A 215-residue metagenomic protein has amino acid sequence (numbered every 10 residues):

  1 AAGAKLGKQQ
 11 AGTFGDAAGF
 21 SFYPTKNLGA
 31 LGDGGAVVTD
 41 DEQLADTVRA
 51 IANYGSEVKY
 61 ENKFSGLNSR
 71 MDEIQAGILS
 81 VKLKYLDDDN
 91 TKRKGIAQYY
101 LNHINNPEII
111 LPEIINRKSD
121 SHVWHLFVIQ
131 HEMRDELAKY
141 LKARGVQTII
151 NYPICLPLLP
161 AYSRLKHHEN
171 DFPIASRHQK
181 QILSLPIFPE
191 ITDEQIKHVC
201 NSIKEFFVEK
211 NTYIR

Functional and structural regions predicted by a protein language model:
A1-F14, A18-S21: Conserved PLP phosphate-binding loop immediately N-terminal to the Schiff-base lysine helix in PLP-dependent enzymes
K5, D40-R215: PLP-dependent aminotransferase class I/II
Q9, K26, K84: Glycine-centered loop/turn positions within well-structured domains that cap or flank conserved ligand/cofactor-binding
Q10-F14, V37, K166-E169: Short, hinge-like loop/turn segments at secondary-structure boundaries
T13, A30, S69-R70: Hydrophobic transmembrane-helix microenvironments that flank and shape a buried ionizable site
F20-S21, G35-D40, S80: Short beta-strand-to-turn element immediately C-terminal to the catalytic PLP-Schiff-base lysine in fold type I
Y23-T25, F188: Residue-level recognition of the GNAT/N-acetyltransferase active site
N27, L31-A36: Glycine-rich phosphate-binding loop of ATP-grasp-fold ATP-dependent ligases
